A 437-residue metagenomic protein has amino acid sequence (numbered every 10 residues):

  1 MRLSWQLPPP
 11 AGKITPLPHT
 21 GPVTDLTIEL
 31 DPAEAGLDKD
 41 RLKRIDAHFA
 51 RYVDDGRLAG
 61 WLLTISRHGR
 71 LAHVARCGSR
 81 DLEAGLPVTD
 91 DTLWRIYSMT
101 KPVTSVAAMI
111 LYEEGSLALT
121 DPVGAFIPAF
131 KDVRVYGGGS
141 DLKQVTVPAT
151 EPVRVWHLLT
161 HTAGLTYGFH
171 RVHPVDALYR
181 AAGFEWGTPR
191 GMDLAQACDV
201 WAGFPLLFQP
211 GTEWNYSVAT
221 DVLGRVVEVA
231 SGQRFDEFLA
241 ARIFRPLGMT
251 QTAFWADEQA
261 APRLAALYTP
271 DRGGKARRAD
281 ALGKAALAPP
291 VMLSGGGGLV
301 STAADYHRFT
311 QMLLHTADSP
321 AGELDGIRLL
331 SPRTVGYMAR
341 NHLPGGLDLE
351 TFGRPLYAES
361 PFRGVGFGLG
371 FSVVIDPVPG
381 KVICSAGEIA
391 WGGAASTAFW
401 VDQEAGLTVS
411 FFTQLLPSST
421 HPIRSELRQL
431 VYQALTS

Functional and structural regions predicted by a protein language model:
A11-P22: Short, Lys/Arg-enriched N-terminal segments with co-localized hydrophobic residues within the first ~10-30 amino acids
D25, K131-I383: Short, surface-exposed loop or secondary-structure junction motifs that flank catalytic or metal-binding residues
A33-I96, S116-A118, D132-Q144, H421 (+2 more regions): Short, conserved catalytic-motif segment at the N-terminal edge
D38, K101, T302: Short, conserved phosphate/pyrophosphate- and ester-handling motifs at nucleotide-, phospho-/glycolipid
K43-F49, G69, R95-V123, T220-E228 (+2 more regions): Active-site SXXK
G78-R80, G283, L415: A generic structural motif
F399-W400, G406-L415: Short, well-ordered beta-strand elements
